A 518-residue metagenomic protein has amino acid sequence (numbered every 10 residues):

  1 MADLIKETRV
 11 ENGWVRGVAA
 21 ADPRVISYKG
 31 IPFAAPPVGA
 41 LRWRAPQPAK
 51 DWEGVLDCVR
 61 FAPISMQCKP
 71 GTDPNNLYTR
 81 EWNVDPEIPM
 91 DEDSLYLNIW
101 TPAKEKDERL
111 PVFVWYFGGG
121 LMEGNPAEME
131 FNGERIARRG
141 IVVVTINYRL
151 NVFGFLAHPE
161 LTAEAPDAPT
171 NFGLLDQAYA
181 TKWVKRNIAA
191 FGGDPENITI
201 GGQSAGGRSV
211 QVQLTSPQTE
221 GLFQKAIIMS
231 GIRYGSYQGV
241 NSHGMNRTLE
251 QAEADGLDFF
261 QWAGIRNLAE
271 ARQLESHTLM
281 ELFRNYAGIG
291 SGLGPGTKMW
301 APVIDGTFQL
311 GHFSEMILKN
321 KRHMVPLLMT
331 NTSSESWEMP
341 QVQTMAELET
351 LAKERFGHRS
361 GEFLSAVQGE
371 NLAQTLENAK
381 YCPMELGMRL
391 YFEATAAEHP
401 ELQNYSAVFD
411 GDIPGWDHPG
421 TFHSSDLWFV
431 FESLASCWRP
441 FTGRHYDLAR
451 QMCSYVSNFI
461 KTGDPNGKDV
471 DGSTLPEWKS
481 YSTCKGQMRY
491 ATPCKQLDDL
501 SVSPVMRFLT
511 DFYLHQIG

Functional and structural regions predicted by a protein language model:
M1-N171, P195, S333-S336, F441-M452 (+2 more regions): Non-catalytic accessory segments of hydrolases
C68, D73, M90, R389 (+1 more regions): Mobile gating loops/cap/lid regions near enzyme active sites that modulate substrate access
W82-E87, P166-N171, Q238-R247, G369-C382 (+4 more regions): Active-site rim elements
S94, P166-A189, L249-A254: Alpha/beta-hydrolase active-site loop
L121, G202-V212: Glycine-rich nucleophile elbow surrounding the catalytic serine of serine-hydrolase chemistry
R186, V212-T215, E220, M229-S230 (+3 more regions): Substrate-access "cap/lid" subdomains that shape and gate the entrance to catalytic or ligand-binding pockets
F191-Q203: Alpha/beta-hydrolase fold nucleophile elbow
I200, I227-M229: A short, hydrophobic beta-strand element of the alpha/beta-hydrolase
